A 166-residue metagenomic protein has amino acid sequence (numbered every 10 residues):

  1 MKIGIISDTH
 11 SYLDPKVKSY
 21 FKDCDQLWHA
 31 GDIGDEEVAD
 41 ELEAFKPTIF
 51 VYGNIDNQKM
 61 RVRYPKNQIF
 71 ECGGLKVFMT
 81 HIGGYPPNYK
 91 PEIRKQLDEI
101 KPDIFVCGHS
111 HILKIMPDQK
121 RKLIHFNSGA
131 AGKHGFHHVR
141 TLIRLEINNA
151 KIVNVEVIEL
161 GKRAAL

Functional and structural regions predicted by a protein language model:
M1-I3, I69-F78, D118-I124, I147-E156: Beta-strand-turn-beta hairpins that frame and shape the catalytic cleft of phosphate-ester-processing enzymes
M1-T48, D56-M79, H138-T141, A165-L166: N-terminal active-site segment of His-dependent metallophosphoesterases
I5, F50, M79, N127 (+2 more regions): Structural signal for conserved beta-strand scaffold positions within catalytic alpha/beta enzyme cores
H10, I33-G34, I55-D56, G83-Y85 (+2 more regions): Catalytic metal-binding/acid-base residues of hydrolase active sites
H10, P86, G132, N149 (+1 more regions): Residue-level detector of flexible, active-site-proximal loop/helix-junction positions within diverse enzyme catalytic
E37, P87-N88: Residues that form or flank phosphate/diphosphate-binding pockets in enzymes that use nucleotide phosphates
I49, N88-K151: Conserved beta-sheet core of the metallophosphoesterase superfamily
V155-L166: Short, solvent-exposed aromatic-acidic interface loops
